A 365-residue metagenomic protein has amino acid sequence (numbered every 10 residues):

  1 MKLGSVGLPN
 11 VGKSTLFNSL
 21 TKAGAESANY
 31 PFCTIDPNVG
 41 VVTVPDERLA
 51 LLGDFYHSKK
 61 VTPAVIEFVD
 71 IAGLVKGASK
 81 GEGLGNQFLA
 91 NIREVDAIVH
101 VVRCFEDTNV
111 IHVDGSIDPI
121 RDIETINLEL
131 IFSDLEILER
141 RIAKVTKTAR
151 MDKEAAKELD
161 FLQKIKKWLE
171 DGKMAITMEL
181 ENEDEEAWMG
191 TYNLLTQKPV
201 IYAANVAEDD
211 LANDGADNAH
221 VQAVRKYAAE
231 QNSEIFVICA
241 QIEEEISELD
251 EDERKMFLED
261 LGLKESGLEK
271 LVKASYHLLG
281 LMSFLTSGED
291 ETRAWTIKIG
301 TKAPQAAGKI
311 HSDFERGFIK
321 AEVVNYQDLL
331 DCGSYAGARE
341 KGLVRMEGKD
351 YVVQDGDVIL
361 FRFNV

Functional and structural regions predicted by a protein language model:
M1-I111, E139-R140: Conserved G1/Walker A P-loop phosphate-binding module
K2-V6, F17, T146-V352, I359 (+1 more regions): C-terminal-of-GTPase-core extension/linker across diverse P-loop GTPases
V6, F32, P37-G40, E47-L49 (+15 more regions): Short capping/connector residues at structural and topological boundaries
K22, D54, A90, E94 (+4 more regions): Short, intrinsically disordered, mixed-charge
A23-P31, N38-G40, R48-L51, K80 (+10 more regions): Glycine-rich, flexible loop/turn motifs
F32, D46-L49, T62-F68, E82-D96 (+9 more regions): Amphipathic alpha-helical transducer elements in NTP-driven molecular machines
G40-P45, A72-E82, R93-A155, W168-N182 (+2 more regions): Conserved Switch II/interswitch segment of TRAFAC-class P-loop GTPases
